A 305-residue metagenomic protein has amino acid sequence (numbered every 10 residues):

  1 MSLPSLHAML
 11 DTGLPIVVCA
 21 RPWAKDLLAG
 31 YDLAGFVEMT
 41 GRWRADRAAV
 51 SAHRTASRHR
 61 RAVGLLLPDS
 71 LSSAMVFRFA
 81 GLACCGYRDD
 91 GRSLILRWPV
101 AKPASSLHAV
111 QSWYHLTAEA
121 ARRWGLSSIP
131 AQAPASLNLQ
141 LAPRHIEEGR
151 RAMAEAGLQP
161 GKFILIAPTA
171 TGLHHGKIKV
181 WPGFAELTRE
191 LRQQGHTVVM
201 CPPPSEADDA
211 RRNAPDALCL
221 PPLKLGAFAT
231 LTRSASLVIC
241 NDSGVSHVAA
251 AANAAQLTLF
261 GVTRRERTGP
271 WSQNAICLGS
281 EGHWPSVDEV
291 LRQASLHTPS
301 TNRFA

Functional and structural regions predicted by a protein language model:
M1-A305: Catalytic machinery of carbohydrate-active enzymes, primarily nucleotide-sugar-dependent glycosyltransferases
